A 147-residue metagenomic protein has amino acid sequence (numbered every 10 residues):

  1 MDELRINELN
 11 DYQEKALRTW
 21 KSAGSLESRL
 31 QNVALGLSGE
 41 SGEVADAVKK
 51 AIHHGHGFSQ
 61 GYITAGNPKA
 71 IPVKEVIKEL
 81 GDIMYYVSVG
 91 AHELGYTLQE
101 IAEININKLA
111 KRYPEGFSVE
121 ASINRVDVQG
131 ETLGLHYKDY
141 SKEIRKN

Functional and structural regions predicted by a protein language model:
M1-L80, M84-N147: Flexible "arm" and connector segments at domain edges
